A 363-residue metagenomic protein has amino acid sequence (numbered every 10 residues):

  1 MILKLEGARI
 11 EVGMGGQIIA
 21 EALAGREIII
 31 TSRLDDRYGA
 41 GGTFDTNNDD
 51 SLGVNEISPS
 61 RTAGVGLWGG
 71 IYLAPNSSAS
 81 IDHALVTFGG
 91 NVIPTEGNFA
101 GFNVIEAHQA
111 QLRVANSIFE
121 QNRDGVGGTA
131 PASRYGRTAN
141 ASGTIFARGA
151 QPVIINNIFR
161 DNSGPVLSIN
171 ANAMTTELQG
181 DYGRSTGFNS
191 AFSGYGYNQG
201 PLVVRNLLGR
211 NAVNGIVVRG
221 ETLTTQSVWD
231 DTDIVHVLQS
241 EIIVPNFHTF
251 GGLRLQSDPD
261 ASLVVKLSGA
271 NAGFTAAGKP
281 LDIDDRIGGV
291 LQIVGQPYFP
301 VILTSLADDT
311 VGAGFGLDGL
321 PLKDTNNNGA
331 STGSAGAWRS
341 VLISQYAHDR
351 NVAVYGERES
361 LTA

Functional and structural regions predicted by a protein language model:
M1-A363: Beta-strand/loop edge motif enriched in small/polar residues
